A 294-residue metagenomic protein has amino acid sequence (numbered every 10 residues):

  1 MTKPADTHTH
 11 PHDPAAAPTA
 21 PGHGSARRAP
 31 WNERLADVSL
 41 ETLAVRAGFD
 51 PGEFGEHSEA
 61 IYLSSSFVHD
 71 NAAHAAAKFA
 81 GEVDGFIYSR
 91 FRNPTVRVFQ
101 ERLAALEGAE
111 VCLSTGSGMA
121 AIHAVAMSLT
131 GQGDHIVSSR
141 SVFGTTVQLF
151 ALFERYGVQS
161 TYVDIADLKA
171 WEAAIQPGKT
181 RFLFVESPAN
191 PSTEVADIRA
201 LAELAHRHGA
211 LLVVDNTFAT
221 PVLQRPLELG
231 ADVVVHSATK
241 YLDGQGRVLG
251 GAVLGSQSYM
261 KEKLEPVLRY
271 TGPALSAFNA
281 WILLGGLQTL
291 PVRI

Functional and structural regions predicted by a protein language model:
T2-N93, E101: N-terminal "arm"/small-domain region of PLP-dependent enzymes with the aminotransferase-like
P18, G22-A36, A44-D50, V111-I294: Conserved PLP-enzyme active-site core in the AAT-like
N71-A120, T145-L152: Conserved N-terminal alpha-helix of the aminotransferase class I/II PLP-enzyme fold
